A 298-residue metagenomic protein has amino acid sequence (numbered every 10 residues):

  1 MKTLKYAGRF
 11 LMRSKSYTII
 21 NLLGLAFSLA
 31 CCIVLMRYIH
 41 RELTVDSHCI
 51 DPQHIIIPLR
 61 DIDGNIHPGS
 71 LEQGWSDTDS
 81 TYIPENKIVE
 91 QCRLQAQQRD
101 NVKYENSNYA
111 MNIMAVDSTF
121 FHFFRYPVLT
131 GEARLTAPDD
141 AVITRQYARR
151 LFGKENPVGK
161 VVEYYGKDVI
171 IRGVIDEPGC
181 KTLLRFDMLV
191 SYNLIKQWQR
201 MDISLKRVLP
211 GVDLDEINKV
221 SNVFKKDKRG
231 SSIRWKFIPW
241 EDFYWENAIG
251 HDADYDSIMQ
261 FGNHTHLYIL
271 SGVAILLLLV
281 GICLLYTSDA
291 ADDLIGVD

Functional and structural regions predicted by a protein language model:
T3-M12: A short amphipathic helical element positioned immediately N-terminal to and/or at the very start of a transmembrane
S14-E42: Short, strongly hydrophobic transmembrane alpha-helices
C32-N156, Y164-I170, K219: Structured, solvent-exposed hinge/loop segments at the ends of secondary-structure elements
M114-L129, A141-G262: Mid-to-C-terminal secondary-structure elements that act as membrane-proximal/extracytoplasmic interface segments
Q260-I275: N-terminal membrane-entry
Y286-A291: Conserved small/polar residues in nucleotide/adenosyl-binding loops
